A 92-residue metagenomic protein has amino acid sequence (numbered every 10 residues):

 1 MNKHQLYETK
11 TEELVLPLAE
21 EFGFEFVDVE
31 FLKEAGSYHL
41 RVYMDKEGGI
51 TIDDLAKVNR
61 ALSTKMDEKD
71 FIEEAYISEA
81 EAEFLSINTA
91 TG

Functional and structural regions predicted by a protein language model:
M1-G92: Short Lys/Arg-rich amphipathic alpha-helical segments
